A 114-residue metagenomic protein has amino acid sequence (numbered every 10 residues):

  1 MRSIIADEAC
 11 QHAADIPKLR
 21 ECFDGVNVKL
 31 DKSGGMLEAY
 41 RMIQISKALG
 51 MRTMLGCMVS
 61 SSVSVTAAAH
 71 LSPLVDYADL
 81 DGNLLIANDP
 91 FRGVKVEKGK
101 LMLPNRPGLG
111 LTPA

Functional and structural regions predicted by a protein language model:
R2-I5, A9-L80: Catalytic alpha/beta core domains of metabolic enzymes, predominantly
M58-A114: Flexible C-terminal active-site loop/helix
